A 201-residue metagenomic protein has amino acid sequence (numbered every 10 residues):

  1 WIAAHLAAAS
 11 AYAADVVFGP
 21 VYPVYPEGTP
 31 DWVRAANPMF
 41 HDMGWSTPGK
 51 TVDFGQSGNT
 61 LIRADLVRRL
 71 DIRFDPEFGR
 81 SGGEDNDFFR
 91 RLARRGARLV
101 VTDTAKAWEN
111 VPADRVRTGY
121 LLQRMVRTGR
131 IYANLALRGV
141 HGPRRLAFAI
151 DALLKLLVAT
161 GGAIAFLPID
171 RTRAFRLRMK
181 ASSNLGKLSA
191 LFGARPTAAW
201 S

Functional and structural regions predicted by a protein language model:
W1-W32: Conserved donor NDP-sugar-binding/catalytic core segment of glycosyltransferases
G19-P20, R34-D53: Short, flexible, basic/aromatic active-site loop/helix in glycosyltransferases
D53, T60, V100: Residues that recognize and position ribonucleotide moieties
Q56-D71: Conserved nucleotide-sugar donor-binding and metal-coordinating catalytic region shared by glycosyltransferases
D65, D87, K106: Active-site phosphate/pyrophosphate-handling residues
P76-R80, A97-G119, I131: Active-site donor/metal-binding and catalytic loop motifs of nucleotide-sugar-dependent glycosylation enzymes
G79-R90: Acidic donor-binding loop at a coil-to-helix junction in glycosyltransferase catalytic cores that engages
Q123-R130, L137, H141-S201: Non-catalytic, C-terminal membrane-associated alpha-helical segments of glycosyltransferases
